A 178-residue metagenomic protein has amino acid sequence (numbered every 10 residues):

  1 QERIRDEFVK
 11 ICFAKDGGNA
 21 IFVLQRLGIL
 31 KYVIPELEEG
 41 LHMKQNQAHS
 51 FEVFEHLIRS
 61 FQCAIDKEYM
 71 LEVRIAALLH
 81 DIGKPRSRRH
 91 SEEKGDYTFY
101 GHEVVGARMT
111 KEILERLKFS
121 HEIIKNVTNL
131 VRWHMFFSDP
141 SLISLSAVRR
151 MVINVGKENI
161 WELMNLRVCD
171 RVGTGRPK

Functional and structural regions predicted by a protein language model:
Q1-I75, I82-G101, V105-S120: Glycine- and charge-enriched loop/helix tracts that form the active or gating conduit in phosphate/cation-handling
V23, L78, E162-N165: Residue-level recognition of specific faces of alpha-helices
E39, M43-E52, F119-P177: Histidine/acidic-rich helix-loop-helix segments that form or flank divalent-metal centers in metalloenzyme catalytic
H80-D81, D170: Acidic active-site catalytic centers that drive phospho-/nucleotidyl reactions and related ester hydrolyses
